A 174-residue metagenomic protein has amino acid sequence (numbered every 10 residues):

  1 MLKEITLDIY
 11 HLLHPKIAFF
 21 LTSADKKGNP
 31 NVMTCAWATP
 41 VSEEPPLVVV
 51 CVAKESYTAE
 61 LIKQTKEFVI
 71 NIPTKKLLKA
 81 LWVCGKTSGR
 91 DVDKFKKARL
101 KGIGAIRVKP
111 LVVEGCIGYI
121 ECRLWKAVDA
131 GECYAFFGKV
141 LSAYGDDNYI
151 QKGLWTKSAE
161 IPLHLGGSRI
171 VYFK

Functional and structural regions predicted by a protein language model:
M1-K174: Basic, polyanion-binding surface patches
